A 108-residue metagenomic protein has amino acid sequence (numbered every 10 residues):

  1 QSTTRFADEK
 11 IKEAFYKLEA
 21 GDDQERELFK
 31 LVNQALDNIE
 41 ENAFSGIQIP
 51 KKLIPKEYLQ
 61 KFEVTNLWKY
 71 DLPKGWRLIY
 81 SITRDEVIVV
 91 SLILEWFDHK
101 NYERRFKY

Functional and structural regions predicted by a protein language model:
Q1-N38: Arg/Lys-rich, positively charged N-terminal/basic patches that mediate binding to nucleic acids
Q1-T3, Y16-D23, Y58-Y108: Enriched for short, Lys/Arg-rich terminal
F6, V32-A43, L67-L78: A short, hydrophobic secondary-structure junction motif
E13, G46, L78: Active-site micro-motifs of SAM-dependent methyltransferase domains
N38-Y70: A short, surface-exposed loop/turn module that caps and links secondary-structure elements
